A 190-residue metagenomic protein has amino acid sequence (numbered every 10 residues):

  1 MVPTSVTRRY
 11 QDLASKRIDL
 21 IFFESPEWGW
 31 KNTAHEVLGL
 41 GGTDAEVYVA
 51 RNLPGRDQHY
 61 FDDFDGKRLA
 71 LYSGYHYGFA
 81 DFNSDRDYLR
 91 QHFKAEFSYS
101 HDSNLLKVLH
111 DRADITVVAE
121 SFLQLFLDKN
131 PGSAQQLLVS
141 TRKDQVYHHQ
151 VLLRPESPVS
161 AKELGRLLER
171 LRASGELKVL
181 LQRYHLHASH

Functional and structural regions predicted by a protein language model:
M1-Q11, A95-L106: Short helix-initiation/N-cap motifs at beta->coil->alpha
V2-F64, H76-Y77, T141-K143: Acidic, polar ligand-binding/catalytic clefts
A14, F22-T33, D114-Q145: A ligand-binding cleft/hinge motif common to bilobed small-molecule-binding domains
L38-L40, D65, S73-S98, F126-S133: Ligand-binding cleft/hinge of the Venus flytrap
T43-V47, P131-E169, H187-H190: Periplasmic-binding protein-like
Y60-D63, K67, A119, E156-R170 (+2 more regions): Short amphipathic alpha-helical coupling segments at ligand-binding clamshell hinges and other catalytic/signaling
A70-L71, T116, L152: Short, well-ordered beta-strand segments
H76-F93, E169-H190: Ligand-binding clefts/hinges and TM-proximal coupling segments of bilobed small-molecule sensing domains
